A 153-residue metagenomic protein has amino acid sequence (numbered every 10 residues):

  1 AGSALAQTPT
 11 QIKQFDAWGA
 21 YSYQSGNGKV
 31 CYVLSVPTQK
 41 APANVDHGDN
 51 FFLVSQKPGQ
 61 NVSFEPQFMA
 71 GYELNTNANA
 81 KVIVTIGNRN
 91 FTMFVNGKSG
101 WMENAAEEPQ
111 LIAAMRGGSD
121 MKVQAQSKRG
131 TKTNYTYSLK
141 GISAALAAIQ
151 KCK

Functional and structural regions predicted by a protein language model:
A1-L5: C-terminal segment of classical bacterial N-terminal signal peptides
A6-K153: A generic "folded-domain core" signal
